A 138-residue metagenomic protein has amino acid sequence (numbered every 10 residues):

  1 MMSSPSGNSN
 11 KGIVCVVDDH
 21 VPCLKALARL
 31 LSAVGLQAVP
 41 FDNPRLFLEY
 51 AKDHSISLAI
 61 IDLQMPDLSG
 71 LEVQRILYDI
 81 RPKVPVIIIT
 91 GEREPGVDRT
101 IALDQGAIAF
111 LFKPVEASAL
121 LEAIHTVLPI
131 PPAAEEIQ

Functional and structural regions predicted by a protein language model:
V21-V39, Q105: Two-component/phosphorelay signaling modules centered on CheY-like receiver
P40-L58: Acidic, metal-coordinating helix/loop segments flanking the phosphotransfer/catalytic sites of two-component signaling
D42-N43, L68-E72: Acidic catalytic/metal-coordinating carboxylates
A51-H54, I76-K83, Q105: Conserved phosphotransfer cores of two-component systems
M65: Receiver (REC) domain active-site loop signature in two-component systems and cognate sites in sensor histidine kinases
E72, R93-A109: Alpha4 helix (beta4-alpha4-beta5 surface) of REC/receiver domains from two-component response regulators
I89-T90: Hydrophobic/aromatic residues positioned on beta-strands within the core alpha/beta folds
V115-I124: C-terminal output helix
